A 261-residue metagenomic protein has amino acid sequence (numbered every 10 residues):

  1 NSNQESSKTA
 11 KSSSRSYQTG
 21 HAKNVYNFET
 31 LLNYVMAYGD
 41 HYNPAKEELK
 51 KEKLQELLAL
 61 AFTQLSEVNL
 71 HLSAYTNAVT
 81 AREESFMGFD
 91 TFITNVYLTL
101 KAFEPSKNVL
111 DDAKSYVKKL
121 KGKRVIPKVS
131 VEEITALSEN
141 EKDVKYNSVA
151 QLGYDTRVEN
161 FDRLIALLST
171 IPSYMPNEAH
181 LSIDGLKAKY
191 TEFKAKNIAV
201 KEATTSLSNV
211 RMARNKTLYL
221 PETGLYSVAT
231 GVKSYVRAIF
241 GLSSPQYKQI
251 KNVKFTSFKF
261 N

Functional and structural regions predicted by a protein language model:
N1-N261: Basic/polar low-complexity intrinsically disordered segments
